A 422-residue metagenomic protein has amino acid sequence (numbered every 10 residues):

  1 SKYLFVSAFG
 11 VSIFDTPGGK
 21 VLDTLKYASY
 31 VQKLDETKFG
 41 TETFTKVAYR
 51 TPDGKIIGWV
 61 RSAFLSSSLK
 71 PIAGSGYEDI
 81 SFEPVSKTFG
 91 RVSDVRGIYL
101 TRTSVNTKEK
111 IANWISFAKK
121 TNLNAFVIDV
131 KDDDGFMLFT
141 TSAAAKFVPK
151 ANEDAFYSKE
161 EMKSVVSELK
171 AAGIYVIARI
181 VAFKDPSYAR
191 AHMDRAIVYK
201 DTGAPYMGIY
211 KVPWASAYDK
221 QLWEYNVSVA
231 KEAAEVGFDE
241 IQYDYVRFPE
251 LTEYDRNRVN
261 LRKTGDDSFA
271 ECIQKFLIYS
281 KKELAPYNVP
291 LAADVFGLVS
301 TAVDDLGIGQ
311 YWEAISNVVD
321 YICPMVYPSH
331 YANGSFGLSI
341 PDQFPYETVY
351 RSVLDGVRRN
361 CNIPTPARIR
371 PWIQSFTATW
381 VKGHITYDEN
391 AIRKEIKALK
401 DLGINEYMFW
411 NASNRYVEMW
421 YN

Functional and structural regions predicted by a protein language model:
S1-S12, T24-Y27, E36-G40, K70-V92: SH3-family beta-barrel domains
T24-S62: SH3/SH3-like beta-barrel superfamily modules
S86-V105, F183-E235: Active-site-adjacent "subsite" loops/lids of carbohydrate-active enzymes
K110-F136, E235-E240, Y321, L399-N405: Catalytic domains of carbohydrate-active enzymes, especially glycoside hydrolases
T121-Y157, E250-N257: Aromatic-lined carbohydrate-binding/catalytic grooves of carbohydrate-active enzymes
A125-V130, Y157-Y206, E240-Y243: Glycine-rich, aromatic-flanked loop segments that form ligand/cofactor-binding clefts across common enzyme folds
Y175-D185, Q242, F269-I308, P364-F376: Aromatic-lined carbohydrate-recognition surfaces of secreted/lumenal glycan-active proteins
V319-N333, P345-N422: Substrate-binding cleft of secreted/luminal carbohydrate-active enzymes
